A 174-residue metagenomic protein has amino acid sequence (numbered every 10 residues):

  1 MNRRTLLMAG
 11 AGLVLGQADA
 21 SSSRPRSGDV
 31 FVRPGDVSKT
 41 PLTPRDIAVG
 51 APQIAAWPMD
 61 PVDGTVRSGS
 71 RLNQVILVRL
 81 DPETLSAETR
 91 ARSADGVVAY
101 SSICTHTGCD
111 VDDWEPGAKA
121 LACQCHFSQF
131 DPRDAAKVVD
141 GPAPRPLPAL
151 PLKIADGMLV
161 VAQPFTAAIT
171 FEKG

Functional and structural regions predicted by a protein language model:
M1-V14: N-terminal secretory signal peptides and thylakoid transit peptides that target proteins across membranes
S21-I103, D110-D113, I154-G174: N-terminal pre-ligand scaffold of iron-sulfur
V97-P164: Cys/His-clustered metal-coordination modules, chiefly Zn-binding fingers
